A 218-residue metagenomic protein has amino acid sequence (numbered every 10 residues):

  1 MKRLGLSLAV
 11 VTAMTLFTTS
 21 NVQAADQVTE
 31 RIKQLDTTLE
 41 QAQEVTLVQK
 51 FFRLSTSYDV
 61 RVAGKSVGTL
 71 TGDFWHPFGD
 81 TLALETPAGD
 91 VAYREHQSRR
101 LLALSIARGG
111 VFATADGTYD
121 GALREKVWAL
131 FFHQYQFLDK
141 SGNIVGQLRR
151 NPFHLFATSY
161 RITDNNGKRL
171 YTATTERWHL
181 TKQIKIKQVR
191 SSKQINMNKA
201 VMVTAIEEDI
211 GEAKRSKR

Functional and structural regions predicted by a protein language model:
M1-L8: Bacterial N-terminal signal peptides that target proteins for export
M14-V22: C-terminal segment of classical bacterial N-terminal signal peptides
A24-R218: Intrinsically disordered, low-complexity proline/glycine-rich segments
